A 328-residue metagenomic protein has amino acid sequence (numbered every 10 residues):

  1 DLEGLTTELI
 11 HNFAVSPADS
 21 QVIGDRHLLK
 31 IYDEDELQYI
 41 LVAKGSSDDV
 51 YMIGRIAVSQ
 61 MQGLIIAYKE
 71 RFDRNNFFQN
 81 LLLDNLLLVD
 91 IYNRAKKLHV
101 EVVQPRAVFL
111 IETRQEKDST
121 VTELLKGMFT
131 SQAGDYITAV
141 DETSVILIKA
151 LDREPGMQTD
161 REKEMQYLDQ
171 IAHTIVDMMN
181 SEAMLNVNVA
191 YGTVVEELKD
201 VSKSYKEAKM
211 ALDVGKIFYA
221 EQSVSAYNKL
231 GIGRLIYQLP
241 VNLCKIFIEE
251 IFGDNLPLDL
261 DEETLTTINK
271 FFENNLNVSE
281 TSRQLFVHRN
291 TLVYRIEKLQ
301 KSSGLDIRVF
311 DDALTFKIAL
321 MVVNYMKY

Functional and structural regions predicted by a protein language model:
D1-L82, V103, D261-Y328: Alpha-helical/coil-rich non-catalytic "connector" segments in signaling and regulatory proteins
I53, D73-F77, L87, V121 (+1 more regions): Internal, well-ordered alpha-helical segments in soluble enzyme and binding-protein domains
N80-K96: Short N-terminal or domain-adjacent regulatory/targeting segments
Y92, K97-V108, E112-S119, L124-Y328: Cytosolic nucleotide-utilizing catalytic cores of signal-transduction proteins
